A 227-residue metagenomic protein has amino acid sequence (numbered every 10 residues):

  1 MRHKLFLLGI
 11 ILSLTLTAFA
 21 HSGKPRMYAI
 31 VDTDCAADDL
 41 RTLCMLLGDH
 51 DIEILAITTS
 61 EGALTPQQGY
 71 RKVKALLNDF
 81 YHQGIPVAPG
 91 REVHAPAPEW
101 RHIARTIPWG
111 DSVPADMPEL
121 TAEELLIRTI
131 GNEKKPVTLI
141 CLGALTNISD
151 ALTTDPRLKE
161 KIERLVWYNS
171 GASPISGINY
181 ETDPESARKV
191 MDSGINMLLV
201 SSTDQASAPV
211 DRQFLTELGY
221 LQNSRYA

Functional and structural regions predicted by a protein language model:
M1-L7: Bacterial N-terminal signal peptides that target proteins for export
L7-T17: Bacterial N-terminal signal peptides
F19-A227: N-terminal acidic, glycine/proline-rich low-complexity segments
